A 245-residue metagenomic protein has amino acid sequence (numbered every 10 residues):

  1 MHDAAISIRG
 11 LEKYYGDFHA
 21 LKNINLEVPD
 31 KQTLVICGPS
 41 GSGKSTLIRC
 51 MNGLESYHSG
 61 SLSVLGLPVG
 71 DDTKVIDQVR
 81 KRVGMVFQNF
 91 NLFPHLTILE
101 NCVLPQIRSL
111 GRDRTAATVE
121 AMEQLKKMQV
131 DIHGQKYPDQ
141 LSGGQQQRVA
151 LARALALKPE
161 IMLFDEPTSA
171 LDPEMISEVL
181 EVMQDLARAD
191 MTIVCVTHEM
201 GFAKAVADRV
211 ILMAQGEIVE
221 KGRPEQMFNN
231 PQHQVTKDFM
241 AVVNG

Functional and structural regions predicted by a protein language model:
D3-P224: ABC family nucleotide-binding domain
A214-Q215, K221, E225-G245: C-terminal boundary and immediately downstream tail of ABC-type ATPase nucleotide-binding domains
